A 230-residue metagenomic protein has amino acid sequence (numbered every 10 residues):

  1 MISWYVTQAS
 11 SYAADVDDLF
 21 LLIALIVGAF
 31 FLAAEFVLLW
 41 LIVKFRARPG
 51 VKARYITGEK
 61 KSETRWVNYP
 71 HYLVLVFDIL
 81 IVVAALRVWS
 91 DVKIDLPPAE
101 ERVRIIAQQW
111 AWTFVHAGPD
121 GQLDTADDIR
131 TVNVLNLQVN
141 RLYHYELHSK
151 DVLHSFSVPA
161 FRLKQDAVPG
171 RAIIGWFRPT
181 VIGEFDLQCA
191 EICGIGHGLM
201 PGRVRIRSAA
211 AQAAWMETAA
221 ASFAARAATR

Functional and structural regions predicted by a protein language model:
I2-L22, I42-R230: Non-transmembrane, membrane-proximal soluble domains of secreted or membrane proteins
F20-A33: Alpha-helical transmembrane segments
G28, L38-L41: Extended, domain-scale alpha-helical bundle/helix-rich regions
E35-L38, A85: Hydrophobic/aromatic residues in alpha-helical transmembrane segments
